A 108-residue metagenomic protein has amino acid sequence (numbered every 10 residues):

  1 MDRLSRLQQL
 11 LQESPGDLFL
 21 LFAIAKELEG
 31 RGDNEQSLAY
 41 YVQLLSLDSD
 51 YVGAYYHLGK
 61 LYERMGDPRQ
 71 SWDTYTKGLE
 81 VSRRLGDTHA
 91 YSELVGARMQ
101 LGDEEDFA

Functional and structural regions predicted by a protein language model:
E13, L47, R64, V81-L85: Structural marker of alpha-solenoid helical repeat scaffolds
P68-D87, M99: TPR/TPR-like (Sel1-like) alpha-helical repeat modules
